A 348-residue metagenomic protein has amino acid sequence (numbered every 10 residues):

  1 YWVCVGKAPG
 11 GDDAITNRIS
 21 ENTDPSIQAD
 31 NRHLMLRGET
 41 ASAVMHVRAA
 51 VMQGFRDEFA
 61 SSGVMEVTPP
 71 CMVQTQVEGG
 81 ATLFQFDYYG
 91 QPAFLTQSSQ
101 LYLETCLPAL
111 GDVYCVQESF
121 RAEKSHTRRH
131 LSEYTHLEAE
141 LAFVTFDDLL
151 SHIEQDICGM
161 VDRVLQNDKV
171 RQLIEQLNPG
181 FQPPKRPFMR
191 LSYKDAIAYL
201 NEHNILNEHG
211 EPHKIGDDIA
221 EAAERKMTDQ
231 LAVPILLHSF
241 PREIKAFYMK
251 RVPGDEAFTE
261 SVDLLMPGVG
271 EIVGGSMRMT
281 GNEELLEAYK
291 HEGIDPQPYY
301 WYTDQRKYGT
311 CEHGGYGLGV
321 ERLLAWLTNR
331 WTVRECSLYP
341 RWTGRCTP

Functional and structural regions predicted by a protein language model:
Y1-V144, D304, A325: Class II aminoacyl-tRNA synthetase-like tRNA-binding/catalytic domains
G6, F55-E58, S62, C106 (+7 more regions): A generic secondary-structure signal for well-formed alpha-helical elements
P9, A41, Q100-Y102, S119-R121 (+8 more regions): Short, glycine-/Ser/Thr-/acidic-enriched flexible segments
M35, E66-T68, L83-Q85, F94 (+9 more regions): Structured core elements
V77-T82, Q155-M266, H291-T310, P348: Metal-assisted phosphate- and nucleotidyl-transfer catalytic regions
G90, G111-V113, Y134-H136, A232-P234 (+5 more regions): Active-site lining segments that contact anionic ligands and/or coordinate catalytic metals
A109-L110, L137, T145-Q166: His/Asp/Glu-rich mid-to-C-terminal helical/loop segments that flank catalytic regions of hydrolases
S276-P348: Active-site pocket scaffolds in enzymes
